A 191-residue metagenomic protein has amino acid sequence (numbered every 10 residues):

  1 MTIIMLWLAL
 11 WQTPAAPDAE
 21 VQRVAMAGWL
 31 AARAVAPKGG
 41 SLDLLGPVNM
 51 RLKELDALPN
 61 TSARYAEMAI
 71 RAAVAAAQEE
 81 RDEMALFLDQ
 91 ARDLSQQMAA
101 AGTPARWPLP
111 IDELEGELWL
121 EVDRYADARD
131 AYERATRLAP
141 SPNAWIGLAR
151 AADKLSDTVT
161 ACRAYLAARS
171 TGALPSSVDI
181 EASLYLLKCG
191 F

Functional and structural regions predicted by a protein language model:
A19, D56-N60, S95-T103, P140-G147 (+1 more regions): Boundary/linker segments of alpha-helical solenoid repeat arrays
V24-A27, M68, D112, W145: TPR repeat positional signature
W29, R33-A34, A69, A73 (+3 more regions): Residue-level recognition of tetratricopeptide repeat
A34-G39, Q78, V122, L155: Structural motif corresponding to the intra-repeat A-B loop/turn of tetratricopeptide repeats
L42-L45, R81-D82, Y125, P142 (+1 more regions): TPR-repeat structural position
N49-A57, D89-A100, D130-R137, R169-S170: Amphipathic alpha-helical segments of tetratricopeptide repeats
R92-D93, D153-S176: TPR/TPR-like (Sel1-like) alpha-helical repeat modules
